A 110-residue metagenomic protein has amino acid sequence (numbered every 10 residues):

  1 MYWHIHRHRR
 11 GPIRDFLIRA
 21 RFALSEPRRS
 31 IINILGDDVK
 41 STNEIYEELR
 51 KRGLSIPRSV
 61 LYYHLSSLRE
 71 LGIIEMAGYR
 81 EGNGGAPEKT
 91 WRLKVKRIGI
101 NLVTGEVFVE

Functional and structural regions predicted by a protein language model:
W3-N33: Short alpha-helical segments that sit at the start of domains
I34-E44: Short capping segments at the starts of secondary-structure elements
E44-R50: A short acidic, leucine-rich amphipathic alpha-helix
Y62-S66: Short, hydrophobic-biased segments on the C-terminal half of alpha helices that form "recognition helices"
R69-Y79: A short, conserved structural fragment
G82-E110: Conserved segment of winged-helix/HTH DNA-binding domains
